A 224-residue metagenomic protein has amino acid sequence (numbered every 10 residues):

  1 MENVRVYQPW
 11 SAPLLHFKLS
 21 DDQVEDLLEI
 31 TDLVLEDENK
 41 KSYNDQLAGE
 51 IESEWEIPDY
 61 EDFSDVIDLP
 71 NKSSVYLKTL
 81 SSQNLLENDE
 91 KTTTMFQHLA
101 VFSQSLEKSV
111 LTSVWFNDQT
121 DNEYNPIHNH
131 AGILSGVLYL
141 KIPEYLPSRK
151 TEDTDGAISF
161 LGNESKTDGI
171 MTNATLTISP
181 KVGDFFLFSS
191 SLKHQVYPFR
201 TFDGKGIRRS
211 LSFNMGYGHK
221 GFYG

Functional and structural regions predicted by a protein language model:
M1, Y223-G224: C-terminal end-of-chain micro-motif
M1-Q104, N122-N125: Non-heme Fe(II)/2-oxoglutarate
D37, Q83, Y145-L146, K193 (+1 more regions): Generic macromolecular interface patches on structured domains
K108-L187, Y197, D203-I207, L211 (+1 more regions): Catalytic core of non-heme Fe(II) oxygenases with the double-stranded beta-helix
